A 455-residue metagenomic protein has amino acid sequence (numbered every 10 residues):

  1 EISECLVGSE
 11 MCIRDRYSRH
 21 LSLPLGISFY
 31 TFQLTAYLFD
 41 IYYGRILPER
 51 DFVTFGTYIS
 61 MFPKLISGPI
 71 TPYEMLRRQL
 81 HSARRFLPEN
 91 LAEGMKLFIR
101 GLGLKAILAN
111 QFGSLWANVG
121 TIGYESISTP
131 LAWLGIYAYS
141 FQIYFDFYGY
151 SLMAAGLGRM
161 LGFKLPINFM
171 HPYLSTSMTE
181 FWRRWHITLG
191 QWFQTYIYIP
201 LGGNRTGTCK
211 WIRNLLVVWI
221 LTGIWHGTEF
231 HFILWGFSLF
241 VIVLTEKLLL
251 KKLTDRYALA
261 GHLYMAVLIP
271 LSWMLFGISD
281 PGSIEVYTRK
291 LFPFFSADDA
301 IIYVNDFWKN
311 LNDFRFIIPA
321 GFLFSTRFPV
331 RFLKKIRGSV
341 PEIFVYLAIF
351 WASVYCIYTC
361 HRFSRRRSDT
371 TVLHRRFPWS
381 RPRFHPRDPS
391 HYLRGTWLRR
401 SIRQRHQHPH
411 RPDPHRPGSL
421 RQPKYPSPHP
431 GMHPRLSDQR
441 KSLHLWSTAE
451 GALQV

Functional and structural regions predicted by a protein language model:
E1-E10: Positively charged, low-complexity/disordered segments
S9-E10, R14-P319, G338-S339, I343 (+1 more regions): Membrane-embedded transmembrane alpha-helical bundles that form the catalytic cores of multi-pass lipid-modifying
H20, I59-S60, L65, L323-T326 (+3 more regions): Hydrophobic alpha-helical transmembrane segments of integral membrane proteins, especially lipid-exposed positions
S28, Q33, S67-I70, I143-Y148 (+3 more regions): Short helix-coil transition sites and intra-membrane helix breaks within transmembrane domains of multi-pass
M160, F237-T245, L323-T326, R376-P378 (+2 more regions): Hydrophobic transmembrane alpha-helices of multi-pass, membrane-embedded glycosylation machinery
L244-L248, F328-R331, A352: C-terminal "closing" transmembrane helix and its immediate cytosolic amphipathic cap in multi-pass membrane proteins
N305-K309, V330, K334, E342 (+2 more regions): Alpha-helical transmembrane segments and immediately membrane-proximal extracytoplasmic
I318-K335: Transmembrane alpha-helical segments of integral membrane proteins
